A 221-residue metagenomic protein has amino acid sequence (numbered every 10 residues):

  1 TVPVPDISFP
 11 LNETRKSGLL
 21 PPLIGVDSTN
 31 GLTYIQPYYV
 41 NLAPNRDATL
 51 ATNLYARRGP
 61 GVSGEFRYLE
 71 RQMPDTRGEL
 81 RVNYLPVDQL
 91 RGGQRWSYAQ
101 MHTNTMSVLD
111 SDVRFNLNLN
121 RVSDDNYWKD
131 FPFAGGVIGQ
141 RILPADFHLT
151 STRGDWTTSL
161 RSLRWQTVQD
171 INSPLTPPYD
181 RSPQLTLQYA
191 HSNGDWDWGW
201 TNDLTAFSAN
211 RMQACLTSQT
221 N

Functional and structural regions predicted by a protein language model:
T1-N221: Outer-membrane beta-barrel proteins and related beta-barrel translocases across Gram-negative bacteria
